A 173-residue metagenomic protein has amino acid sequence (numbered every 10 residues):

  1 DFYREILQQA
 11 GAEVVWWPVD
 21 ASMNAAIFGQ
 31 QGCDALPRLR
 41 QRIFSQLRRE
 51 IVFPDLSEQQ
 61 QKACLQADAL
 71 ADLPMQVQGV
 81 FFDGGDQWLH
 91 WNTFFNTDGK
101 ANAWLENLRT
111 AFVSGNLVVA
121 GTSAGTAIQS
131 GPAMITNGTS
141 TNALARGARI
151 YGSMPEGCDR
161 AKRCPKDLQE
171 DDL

Functional and structural regions predicted by a protein language model:
D1-T93: Extended, subdomain-level signal for the structured scaffold at the beginning of enzyme domains
L36-R40, A124-Q129: Aromatic-lined carbohydrate-recognition surfaces of secreted/lumenal glycan-active proteins
L56, L70-V77, F82-V118, G125-L173: Active-site-adjacent pocket-lining segments in enzyme domains
